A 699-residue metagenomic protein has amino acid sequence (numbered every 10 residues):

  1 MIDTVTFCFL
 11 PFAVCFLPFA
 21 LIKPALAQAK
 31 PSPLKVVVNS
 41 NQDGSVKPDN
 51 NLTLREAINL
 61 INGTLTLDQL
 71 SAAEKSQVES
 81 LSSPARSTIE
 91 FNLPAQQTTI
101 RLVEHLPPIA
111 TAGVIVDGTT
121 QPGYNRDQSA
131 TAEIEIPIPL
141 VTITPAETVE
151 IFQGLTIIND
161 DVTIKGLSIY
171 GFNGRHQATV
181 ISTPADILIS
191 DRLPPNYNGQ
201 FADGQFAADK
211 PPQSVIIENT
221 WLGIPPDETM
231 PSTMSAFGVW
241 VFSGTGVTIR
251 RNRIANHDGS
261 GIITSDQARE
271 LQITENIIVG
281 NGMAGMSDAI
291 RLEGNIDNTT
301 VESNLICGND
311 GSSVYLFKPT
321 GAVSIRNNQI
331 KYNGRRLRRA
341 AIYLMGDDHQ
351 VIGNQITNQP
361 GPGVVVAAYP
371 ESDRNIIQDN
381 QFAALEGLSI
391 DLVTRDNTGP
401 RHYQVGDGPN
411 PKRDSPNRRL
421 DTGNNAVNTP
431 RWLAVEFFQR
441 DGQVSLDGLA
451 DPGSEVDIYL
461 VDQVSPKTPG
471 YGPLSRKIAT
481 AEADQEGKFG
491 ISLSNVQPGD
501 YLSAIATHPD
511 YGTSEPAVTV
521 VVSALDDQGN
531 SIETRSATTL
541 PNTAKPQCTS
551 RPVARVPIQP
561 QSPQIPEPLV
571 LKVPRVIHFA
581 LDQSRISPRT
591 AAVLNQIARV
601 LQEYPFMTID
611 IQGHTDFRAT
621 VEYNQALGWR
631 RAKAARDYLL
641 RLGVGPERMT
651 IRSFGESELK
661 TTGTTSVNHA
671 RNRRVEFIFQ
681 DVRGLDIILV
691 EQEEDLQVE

Functional and structural regions predicted by a protein language model:
A25-Q213, M234, T357-Q359, A368 (+7 more regions): N-terminal, post-signal-peptide segments of secreted/periplasmic proteins
K30, N530-T608, D681-E699: Periplasmic peptidoglycan-binding/tethering modules of Gram-negative envelope proteins
I115-D117, E455-Y459, S503-I505, D610-Q612: Beta-strand signatures of extracellular beta-sandwich domains
V116, T163-K165, I216-E218, V247-R250 (+8 more regions): All-beta strand scaffolds that present successive hydrophobic residues in beta-strands
I151-Q153, N173-V180, P226-F237, D258-T264 (+5 more regions): Short glycine/acidic-rich loop motifs that flank beta-strands on beta-rich extracellular proteins
T507-E515: Short acidic/polar inter-strand loop motif in beta-rich domains
T615-I687: Periplasmic OmpA-like peptidoglycan-binding domain that tethers envelope proteins to the cell wall
